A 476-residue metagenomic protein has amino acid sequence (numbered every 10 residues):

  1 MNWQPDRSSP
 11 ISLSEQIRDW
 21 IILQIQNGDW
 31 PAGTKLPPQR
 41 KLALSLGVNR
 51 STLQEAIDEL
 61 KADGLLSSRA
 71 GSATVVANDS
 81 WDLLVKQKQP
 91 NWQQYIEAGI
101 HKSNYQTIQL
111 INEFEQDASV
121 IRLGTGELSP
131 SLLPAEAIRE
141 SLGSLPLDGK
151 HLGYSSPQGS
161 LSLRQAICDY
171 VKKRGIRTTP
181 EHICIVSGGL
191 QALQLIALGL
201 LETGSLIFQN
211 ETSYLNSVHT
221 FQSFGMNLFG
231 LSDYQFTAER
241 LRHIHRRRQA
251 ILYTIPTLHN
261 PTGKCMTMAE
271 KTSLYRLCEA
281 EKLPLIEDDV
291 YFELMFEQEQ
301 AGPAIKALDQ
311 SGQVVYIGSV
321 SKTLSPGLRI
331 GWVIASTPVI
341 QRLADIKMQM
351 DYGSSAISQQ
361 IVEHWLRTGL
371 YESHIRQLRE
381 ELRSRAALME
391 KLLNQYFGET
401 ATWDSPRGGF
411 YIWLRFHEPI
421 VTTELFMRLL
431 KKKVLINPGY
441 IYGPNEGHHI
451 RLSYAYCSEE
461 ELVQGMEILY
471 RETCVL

Functional and structural regions predicted by a protein language model:
M1-E140, M348-S354, D404, F416 (+4 more regions): N-terminal basic, amphipathic alpha-helical segments
S68, T178, I436: Short beta-strand "wing" residues that participate in macromolecule-binding interfaces
K150-E281, E293-L294, E299-L308, L382 (+1 more regions): Conserved core of the PLP fold type I
F224, A280-E281, G312, K432 (+1 more regions): Helix C-cap/helix->beta junction micro-motif
L294, K431-R451: Conserved PLP cofactor-binding pocket of PLP-dependent enzymes
Q310-E380: Conserved core segment of the aminotransferase class I/II
E380-E390, A401-R415: Conserved glycine-rich beta-strand-loop-beta hairpin in the small C-terminal domain of fold type I
